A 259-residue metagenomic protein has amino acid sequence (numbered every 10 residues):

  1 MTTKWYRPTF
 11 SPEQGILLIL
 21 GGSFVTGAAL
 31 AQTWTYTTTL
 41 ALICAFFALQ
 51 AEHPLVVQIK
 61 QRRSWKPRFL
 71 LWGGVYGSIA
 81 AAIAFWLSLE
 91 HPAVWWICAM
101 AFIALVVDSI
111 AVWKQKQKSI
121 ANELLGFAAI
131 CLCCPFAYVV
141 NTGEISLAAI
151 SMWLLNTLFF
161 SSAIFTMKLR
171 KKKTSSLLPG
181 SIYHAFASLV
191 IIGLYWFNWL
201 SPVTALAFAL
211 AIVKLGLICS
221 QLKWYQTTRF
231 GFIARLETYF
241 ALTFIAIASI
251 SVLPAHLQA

Functional and structural regions predicted by a protein language model:
M1-V94, F240, L257: N-terminal topogenic module of multi-pass integral membrane proteins
T2-W5, A51-R63, A104-S119, S161-P179 (+1 more regions): C-terminal ends of transmembrane helices
G21-S23, F69-A81, L124-Y138, P179-G193 (+1 more regions): Small-residue-rich segments of transmembrane alpha-helices in multi-pass membrane proteins, especially helix faces
V25-A41, A82-W96, L132-M152, I192-T204 (+1 more regions): Helix-coil boundary and interhelical linker segments in multi-pass alpha-helical membrane proteins
C44-P54, I97-I103, A209-L215: Hydrophobic alpha-helical transmembrane segments of multi-pass membrane proteins
S78-S88, A93, I97-A137: Intramembrane alpha-helical segments
E123-L200: Generic multipass alpha-helical transmembrane bundles of integral membrane proteins
S175-A259: C-terminal transmembrane helix-loop-helix hairpin of multi-pass membrane proteins
